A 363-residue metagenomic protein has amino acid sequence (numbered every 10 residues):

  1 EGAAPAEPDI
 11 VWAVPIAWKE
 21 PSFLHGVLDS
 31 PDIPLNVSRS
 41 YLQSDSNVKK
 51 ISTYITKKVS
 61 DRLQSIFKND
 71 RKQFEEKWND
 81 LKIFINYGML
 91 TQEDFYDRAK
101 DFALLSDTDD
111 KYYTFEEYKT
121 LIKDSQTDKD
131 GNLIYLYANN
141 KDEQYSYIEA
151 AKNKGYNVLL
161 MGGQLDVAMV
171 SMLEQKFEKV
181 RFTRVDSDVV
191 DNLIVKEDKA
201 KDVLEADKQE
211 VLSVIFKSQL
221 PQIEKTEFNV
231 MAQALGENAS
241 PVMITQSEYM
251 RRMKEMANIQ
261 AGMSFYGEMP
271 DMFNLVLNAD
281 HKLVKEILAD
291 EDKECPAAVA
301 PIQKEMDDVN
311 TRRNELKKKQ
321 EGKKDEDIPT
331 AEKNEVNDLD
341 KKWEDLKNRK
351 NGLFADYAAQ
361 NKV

Functional and structural regions predicted by a protein language model:
E1-V363: Conserved GHKL (Bergerat-fold) ATPase module
